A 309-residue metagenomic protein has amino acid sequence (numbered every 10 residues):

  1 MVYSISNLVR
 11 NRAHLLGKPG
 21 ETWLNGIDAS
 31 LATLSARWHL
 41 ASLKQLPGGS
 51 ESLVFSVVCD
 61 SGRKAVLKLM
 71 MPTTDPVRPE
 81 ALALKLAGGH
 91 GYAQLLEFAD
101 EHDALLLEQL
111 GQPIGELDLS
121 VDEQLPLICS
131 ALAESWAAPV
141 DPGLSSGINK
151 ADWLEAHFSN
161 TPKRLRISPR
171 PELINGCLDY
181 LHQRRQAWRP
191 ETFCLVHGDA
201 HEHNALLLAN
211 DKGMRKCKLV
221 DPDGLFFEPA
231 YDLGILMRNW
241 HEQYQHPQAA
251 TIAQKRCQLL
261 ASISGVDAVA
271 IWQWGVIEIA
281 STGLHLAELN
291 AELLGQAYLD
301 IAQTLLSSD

Functional and structural regions predicted by a protein language model:
M1-G91, L208-K216, L305-D309: Conserved NTP-binding catalytic cores of kinases and kinase-like/nucleotidyltransferase enzymes across multiple kinase
T22-S35, V140-G198, L208-D211, S262: An alpha-helical support segment within catalytic cores of ATP-dependent transferases
W23-G26, P76-P79, Q124-L127, L173-G176 (+1 more regions): Soluble or luminal CAZymes and related metallo-dependent hydrolases
L46-P47, S52-C59, V66, L95 (+1 more regions): Active-site acidic catalytic loop and adjacent metal/ATP-binding pocket of ATP-dependent phosphoryl transfer enzymes
S50, S61-L106, I114-S135, A249: A conserved alpha-helical element in kinase catalytic cores
D60, P72, G89, D103-V121 (+3 more regions): A glycine-centered beta->alpha junction motif in the catalytic cores of kinase/phosphotransferase enzymes
L208-Q258, G265, E292-L306: Active-site Asp-x-Gly
